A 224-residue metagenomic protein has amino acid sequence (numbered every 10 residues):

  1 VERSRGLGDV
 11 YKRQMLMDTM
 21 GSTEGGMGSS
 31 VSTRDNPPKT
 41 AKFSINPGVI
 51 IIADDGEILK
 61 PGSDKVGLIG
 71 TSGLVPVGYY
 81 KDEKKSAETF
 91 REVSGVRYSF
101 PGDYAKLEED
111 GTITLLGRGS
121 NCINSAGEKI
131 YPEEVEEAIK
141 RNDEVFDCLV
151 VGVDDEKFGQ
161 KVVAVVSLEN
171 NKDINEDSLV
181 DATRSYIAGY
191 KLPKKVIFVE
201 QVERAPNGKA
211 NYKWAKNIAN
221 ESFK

Functional and structural regions predicted by a protein language model:
V1-Y11: Single conserved hydrophobic/aromatic residue that forms the stacking wall/gate of nucleotide- or nucleobase-binding
D9-I113, G119-C122, V135-E136: Conserved AMP-binding/adenylate-forming
G21, S72, V77-G78, E88 (+4 more regions): AMP-binding/adenylate-forming catalytic core of the ANL superfamily
V150, I197-F198: Hydrophobic/anchoring residues in structured secondary elements
N217-K224: Acidic/polar alpha-helix N-cap and adjacent early helical turns within long charge-rich amphipathic helices/linkers
